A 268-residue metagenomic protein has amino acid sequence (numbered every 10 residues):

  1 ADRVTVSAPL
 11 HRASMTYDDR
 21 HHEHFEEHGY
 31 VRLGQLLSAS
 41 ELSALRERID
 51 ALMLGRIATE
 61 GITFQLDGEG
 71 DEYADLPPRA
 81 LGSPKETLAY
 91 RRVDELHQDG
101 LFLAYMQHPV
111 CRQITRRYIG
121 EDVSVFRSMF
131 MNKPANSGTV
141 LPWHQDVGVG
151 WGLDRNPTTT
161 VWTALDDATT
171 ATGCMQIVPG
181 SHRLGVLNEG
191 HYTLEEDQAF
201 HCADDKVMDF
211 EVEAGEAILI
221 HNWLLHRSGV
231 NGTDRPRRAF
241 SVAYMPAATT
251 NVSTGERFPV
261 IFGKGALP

Functional and structural regions predicted by a protein language model:
V4-E27, G34-W143, P259-G265: Non-heme Fe(II)-dependent double-stranded beta-helix
A39, V149, H226: Glycine-rich nucleotide phosphate-binding loop and flanking beta-alpha elements of Rossmann-like dinucleotide-binding
G55, T59-T63, N188-Y192, A217-L219 (+1 more regions): Non-heme Fe(II)/2-oxoglutarate
D99-A104, A203-M208, S228-G229: Active-site rim elements
Q113-I114, S137-D209, T249-R257: Catalytic core of non-heme Fe(II) oxygenases with the double-stranded beta-helix
R127-F130, V161-T163, F240-Y244: A structural signal for short, well-ordered beta-strand segments
V207-L219: Short acidic-glycine-tyrosine-enriched beta hairpin
